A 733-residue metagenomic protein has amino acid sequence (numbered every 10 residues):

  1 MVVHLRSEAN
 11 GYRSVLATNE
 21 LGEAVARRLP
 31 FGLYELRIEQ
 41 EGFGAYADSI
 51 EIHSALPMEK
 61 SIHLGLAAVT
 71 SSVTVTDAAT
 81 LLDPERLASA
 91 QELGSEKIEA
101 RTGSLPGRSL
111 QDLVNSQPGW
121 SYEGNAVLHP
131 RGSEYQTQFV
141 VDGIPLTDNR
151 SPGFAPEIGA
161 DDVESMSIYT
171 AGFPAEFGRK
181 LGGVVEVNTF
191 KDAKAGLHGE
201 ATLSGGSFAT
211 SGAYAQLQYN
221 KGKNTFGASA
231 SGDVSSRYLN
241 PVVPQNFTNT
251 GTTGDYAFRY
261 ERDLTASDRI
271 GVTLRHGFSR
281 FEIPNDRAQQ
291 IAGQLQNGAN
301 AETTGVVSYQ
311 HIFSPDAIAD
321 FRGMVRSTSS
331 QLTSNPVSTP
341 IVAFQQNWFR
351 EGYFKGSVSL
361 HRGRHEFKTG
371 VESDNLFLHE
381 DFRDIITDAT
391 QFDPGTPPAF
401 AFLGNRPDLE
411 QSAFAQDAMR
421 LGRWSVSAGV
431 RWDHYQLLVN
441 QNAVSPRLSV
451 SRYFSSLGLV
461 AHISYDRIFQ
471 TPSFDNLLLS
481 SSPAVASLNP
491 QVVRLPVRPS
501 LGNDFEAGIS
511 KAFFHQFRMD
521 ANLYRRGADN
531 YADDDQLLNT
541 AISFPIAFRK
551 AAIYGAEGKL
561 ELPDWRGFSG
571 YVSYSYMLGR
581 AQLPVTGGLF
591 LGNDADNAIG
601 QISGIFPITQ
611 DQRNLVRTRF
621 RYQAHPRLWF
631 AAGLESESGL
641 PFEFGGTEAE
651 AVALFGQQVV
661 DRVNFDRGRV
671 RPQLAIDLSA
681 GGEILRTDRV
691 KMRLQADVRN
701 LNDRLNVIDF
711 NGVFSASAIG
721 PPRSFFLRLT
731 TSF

Functional and structural regions predicted by a protein language model:
L21-E23, F43-G44, D48-H63, S71-A175 (+6 more regions): Periplasmic N-terminal accessory/gating domains of Gram-negative outer-membrane beta-barrel systems
L81, Q218-N300, S330-S334, N530: Periplasmic-side early beta-strands and strand-to-turn transitions of outer-membrane beta-barrels
D148, D161-T170, P174-Y256, A266-D268: Outer-membrane beta-barrel translocator/receptor signature
E261-S279, A299-N440, D520-L523, G567: Face-selective signature of the C-terminal outer-membrane beta-barrel domain
R280, R287, S329, H379-Q391 (+7 more regions): Surface-exposed extracellular loop regions of Gram-negative outer-membrane beta-barrel proteins, predominantly
D320-M324, S330, Y453, P496-A547 (+3 more regions): Membrane-embedded beta-barrel scaffold of Gram-negative outer-membrane proteins
R420-S425, L523-G527, I546-G645: Gram-negative outer-membrane beta-barrel transporters
R627, L634-G656, V670-A675, G681-F733: C-terminal beta-signal and adjacent terminal beta-strands/loops of Gram-negative outer-membrane beta-barrel proteins
